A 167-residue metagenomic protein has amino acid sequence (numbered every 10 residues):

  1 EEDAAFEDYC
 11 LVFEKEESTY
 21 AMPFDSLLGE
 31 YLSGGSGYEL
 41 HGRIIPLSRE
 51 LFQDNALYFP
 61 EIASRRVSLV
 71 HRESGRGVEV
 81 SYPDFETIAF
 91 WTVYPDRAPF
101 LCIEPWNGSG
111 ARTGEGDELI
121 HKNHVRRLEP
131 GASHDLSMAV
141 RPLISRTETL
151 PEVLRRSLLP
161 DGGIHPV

Functional and structural regions predicted by a protein language model:
E1-P83: Active-site/ligand-binding surface loops and adjacent short beta/alpha elements that line catalytic pockets across
T19, I88, A111, I144-R146: Residue-level signal for secondary-structure boundary sites
R65-V67, L101, L136-M138: Hydrophobic residues positioned within well-ordered beta-strands of beta-sheet architectures
V70-G114: Glycine-rich active-site loops that engage anionic ligands at enzyme catalytic sites
L119-N123: Short alpha-helix capping/helix-loop boundary micro-motifs
R126-I144: Short Pro-Gly-centered flexible turn/kink motifs
S145-V167: Terminal connector regions
